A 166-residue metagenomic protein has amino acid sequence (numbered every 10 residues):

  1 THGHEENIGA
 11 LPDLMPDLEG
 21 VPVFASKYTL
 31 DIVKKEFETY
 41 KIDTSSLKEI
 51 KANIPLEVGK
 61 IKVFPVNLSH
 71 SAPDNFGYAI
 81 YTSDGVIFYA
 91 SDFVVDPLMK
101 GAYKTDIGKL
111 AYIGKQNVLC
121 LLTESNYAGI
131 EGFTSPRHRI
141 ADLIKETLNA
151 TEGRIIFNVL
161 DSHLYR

Functional and structural regions predicted by a protein language model:
H4-Y165: His/Asp/Glu-rich metal-coordinating catalytic cores of metallo-dependent phosphodiesterases/hydrolases acting on
